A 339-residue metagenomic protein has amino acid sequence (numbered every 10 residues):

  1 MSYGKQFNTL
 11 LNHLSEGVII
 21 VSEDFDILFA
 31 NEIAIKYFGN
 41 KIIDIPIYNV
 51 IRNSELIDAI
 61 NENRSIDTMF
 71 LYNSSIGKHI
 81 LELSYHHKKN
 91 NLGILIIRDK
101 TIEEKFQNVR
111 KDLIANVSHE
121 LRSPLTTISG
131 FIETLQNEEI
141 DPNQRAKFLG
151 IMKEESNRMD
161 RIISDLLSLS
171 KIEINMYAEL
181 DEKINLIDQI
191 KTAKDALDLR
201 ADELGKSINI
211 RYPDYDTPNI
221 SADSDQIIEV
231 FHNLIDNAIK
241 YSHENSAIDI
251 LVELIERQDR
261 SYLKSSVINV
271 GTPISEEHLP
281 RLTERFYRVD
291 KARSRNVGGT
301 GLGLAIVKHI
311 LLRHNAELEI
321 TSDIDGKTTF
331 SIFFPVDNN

Functional and structural regions predicted by a protein language model:
M1-I33: Sensory modules in modular signal-transduction proteins
P46-I102: PAS-family sensory/regulatory modules and their coupling/dimerization elements
E154-M159: Short alpha-helical segment of the dimerization/phosphotransfer core of two-component systems
I174-E179, N219-A222: Conserved micro-motifs of the catalytic ATP-binding
R200-R211: Short conserved segments within the C-terminal catalytic ATPase subdomain
I274-F286: Short conserved segment of the HATPase_c
